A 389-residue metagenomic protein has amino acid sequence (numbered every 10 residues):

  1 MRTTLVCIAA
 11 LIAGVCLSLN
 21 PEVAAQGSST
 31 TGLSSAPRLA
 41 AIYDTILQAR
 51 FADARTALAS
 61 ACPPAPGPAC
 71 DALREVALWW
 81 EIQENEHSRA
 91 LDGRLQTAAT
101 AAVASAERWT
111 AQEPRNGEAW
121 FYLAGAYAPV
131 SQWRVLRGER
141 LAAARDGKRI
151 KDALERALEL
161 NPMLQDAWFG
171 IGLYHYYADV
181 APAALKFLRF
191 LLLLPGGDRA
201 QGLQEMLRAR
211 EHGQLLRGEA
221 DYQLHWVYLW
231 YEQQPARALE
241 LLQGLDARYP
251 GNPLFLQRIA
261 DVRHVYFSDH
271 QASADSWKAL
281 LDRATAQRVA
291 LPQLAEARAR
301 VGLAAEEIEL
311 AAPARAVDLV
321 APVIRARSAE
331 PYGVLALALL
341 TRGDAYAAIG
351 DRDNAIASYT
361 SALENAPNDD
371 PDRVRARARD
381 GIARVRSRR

Functional and structural regions predicted by a protein language model:
G27-A41, T45-L58, R74-M163, F169-W230 (+1 more regions): Short coil/linker segments at helix-helix boundaries
C62-P63, D152, R210-E211, Q243 (+4 more regions): Amphipathic alpha-helical segments of tetratricopeptide repeats
G67-P68, N116, L164, L216-R217 (+4 more regions): Residue-level recognition of tetratricopeptide repeat
E81-D92, Q132, A178-L185, Q233-A236 (+4 more regions): Alpha-helical linker/edge segments of TPR/alpha-solenoid repeat scaffolds and analogous pre-/post-domain helices
T110, L158, E211, D246 (+3 more regions): Short coil/turn linkers that connect adjacent helices within long alpha-helical scaffolds, especially alpha-solenoid
R145-D152, D198-Q204, Q233-E240, D269-D275 (+2 more regions): Structural signature of tandem alpha-helical TPR/SEL1-like repeats, specifically the intra-repeat loop/turn
I356-R389: Terminal, low-structured helical/coil segments at or just beyond the last alpha-helical repeat
